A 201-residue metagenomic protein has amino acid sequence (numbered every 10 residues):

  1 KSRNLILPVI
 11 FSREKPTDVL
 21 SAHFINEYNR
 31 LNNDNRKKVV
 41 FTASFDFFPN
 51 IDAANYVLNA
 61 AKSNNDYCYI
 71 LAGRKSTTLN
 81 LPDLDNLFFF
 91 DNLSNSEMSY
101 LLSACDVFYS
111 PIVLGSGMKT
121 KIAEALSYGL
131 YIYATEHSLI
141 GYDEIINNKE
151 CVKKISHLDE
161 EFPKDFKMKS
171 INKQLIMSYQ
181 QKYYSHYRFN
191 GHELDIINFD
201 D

Functional and structural regions predicted by a protein language model:
L5-D83, F89-M98, S103: Conserved catalytic-core segment of nucleotide-activated headgroup transferases in glycan assembly
P8-V9, N92, H137, I155-H157: Active-site donor-binding loop signature of nucleotide-sugar glycosyltransferases
A43-P49, G117, K153, Y184: Glycosyltransferase donor-binding loop in the core domain
S103-G117, Y128-L130: Acidic donor-binding loop of glycosyltransferase active sites
K121-E124, Y131-E136: Short hydrophobic beta-strand element within catalytic cores of glycosyltransferases and related nucleotide-activated
S127, E136-E150: Short acidic/histidine- and often glycine-rich active-site loop of Leloir-type glycosyltransferases that engages
N148-E160, D165-S170: Conserved acidic donor-binding segment of nucleotide-sugar-dependent glycosyltransferases
K167-D201: A charged, aromatic-enriched C-terminal amphipathic alpha-helix characteristic of glycosyltransferases across folds
